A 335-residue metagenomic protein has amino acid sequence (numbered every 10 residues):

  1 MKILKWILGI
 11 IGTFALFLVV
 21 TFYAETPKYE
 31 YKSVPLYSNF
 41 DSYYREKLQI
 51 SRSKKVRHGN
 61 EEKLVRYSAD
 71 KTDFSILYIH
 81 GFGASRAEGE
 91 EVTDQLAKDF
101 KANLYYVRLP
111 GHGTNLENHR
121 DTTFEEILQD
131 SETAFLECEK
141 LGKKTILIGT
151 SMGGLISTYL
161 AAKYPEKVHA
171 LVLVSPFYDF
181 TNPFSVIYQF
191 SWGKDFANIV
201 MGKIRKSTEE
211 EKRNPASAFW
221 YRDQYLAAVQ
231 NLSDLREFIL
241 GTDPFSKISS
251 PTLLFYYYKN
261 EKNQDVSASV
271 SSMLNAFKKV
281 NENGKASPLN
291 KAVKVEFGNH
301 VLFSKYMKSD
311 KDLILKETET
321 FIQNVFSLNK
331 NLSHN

Functional and structural regions predicted by a protein language model:
K2-S42: N-terminal membrane-anchoring alpha-helices
K32-E61, P176-P244, V295, L302-K311: The alpha/beta-hydrolase serine catalytic core
V56-F100, L104-R108: Short, surface-exposed "cap/lid" segments of acyl-processing enzymes
V65-D70, A216-G298, D310-E319, Q323: Serine-hydrolase catalytic core
R108-G113, F177, G298: Short beta-to-alpha linker loops that shape the active-site pocket of alpha/beta-hydrolase fold enzymes
N115-L141: Catalytic nucleophile-loop/oxyanion-hole region of alpha/beta-hydrolase and closely related hydrolase-like folds
G149-S157: Gly/Ala-rich beta-loop-alpha elbow adjacent to hydrolase catalytic centers
